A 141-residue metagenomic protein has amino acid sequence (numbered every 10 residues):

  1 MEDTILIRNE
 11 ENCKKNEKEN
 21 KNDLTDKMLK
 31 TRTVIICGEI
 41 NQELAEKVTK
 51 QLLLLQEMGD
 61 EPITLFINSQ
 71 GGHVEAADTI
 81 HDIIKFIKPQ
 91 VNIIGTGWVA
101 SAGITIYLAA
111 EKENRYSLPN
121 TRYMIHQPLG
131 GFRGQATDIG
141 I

Functional and structural regions predicted by a protein language model:
M1-I141: Terminal-region recognition feature
